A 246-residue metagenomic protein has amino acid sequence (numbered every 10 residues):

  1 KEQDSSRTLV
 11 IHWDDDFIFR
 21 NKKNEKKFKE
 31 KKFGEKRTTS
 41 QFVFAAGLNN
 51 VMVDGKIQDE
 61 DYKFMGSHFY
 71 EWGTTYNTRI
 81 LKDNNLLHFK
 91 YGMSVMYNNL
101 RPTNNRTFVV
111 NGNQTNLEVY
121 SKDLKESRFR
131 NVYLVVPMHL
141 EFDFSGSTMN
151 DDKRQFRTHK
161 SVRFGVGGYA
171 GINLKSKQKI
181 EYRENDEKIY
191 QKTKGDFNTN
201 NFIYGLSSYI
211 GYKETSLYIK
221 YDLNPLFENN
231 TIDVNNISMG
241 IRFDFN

Functional and structural regions predicted by a protein language model:
K1-F33: Cleavable N-terminal export/targeting peptides
K29-T39, R79-L87, G146-S161: Short loop/turn motifs that connect adjacent beta-strands in outer-membrane beta-barrel proteins
T38-S40, F64-W72, R130-L134, K160 (+3 more regions): Residues that define the transmembrane beta-barrel architecture of outer-membrane proteins
F44, W72-T78, M93-V95, L134-F144 (+4 more regions): Residues on the lipid-exposed face of transmembrane beta-strands in outer-membrane beta-barrel proteins
N49-V53, N77, S94-L100, D143-S147 (+3 more regions): Structural signature of outer-membrane beta-barrel domains
N50-E71, Q191-G195: Surface-exposed strand-loop-strand hairpins of Gram-negative outer-membrane beta-barrel proteins
D59-K63, P102-Q114, I180-E187: Flexible, surface-exposed loop regions and adjacent strand-edge segments of Gram-negative outer-membrane beta-barrel
T193-N246: Predominantly the C-terminal beta-signal and adjacent terminal strand-loop region of outer-membrane beta-barrel
